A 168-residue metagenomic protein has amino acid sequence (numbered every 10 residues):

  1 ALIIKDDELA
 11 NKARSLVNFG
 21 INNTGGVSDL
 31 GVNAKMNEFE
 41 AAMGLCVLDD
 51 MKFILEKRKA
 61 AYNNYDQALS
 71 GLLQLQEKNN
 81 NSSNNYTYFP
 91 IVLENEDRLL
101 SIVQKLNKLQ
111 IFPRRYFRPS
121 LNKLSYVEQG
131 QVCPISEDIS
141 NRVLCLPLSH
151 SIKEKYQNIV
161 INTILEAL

Functional and structural regions predicted by a protein language model:
A1-L2: Glycine-rich phosphate-binding loop of ATP-grasp-fold ATP-dependent ligases
K5-L168: PLP-dependent aminotransferase class I/II
